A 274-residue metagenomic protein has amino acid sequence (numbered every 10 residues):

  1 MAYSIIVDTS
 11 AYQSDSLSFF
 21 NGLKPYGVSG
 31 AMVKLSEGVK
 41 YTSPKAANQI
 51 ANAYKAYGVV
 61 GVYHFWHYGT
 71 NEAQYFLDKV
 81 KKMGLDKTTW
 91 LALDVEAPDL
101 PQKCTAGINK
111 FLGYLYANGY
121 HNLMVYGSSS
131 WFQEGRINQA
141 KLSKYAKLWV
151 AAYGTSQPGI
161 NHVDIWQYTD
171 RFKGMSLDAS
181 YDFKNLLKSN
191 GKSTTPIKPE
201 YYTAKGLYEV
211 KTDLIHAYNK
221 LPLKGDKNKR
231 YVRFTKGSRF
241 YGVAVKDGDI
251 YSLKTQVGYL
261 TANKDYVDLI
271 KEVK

Functional and structural regions predicted by a protein language model:
M1-H121, Y145: Substrate-binding cleft of extracellular glycoside hydrolase catalytic domains
M1-Q13, S18, P25, S29 (+1 more regions): Functionally critical loop-and-helix segments that line ligand-binding/catalytic clefts of soluble enzyme domains
H64, G127, A152: Short beta-strand/turn micro-motifs composed of small residues that flank or help shape donor/cofactor-binding pockets
G69-N71, Y75, W131-L142: Glycine-rich, charge-decorated loop segments at or immediately adjacent to ligand/cofactor-binding or catalytic sites
P98-L100, S130-Q133, G154-P158, D170-K173 (+1 more regions): Short Gly/Pro-enriched loop/turn and capping motifs at secondary-structure junctions
Y120-Q133: Aromatic-lined carbohydrate-recognition surfaces of secreted/lumenal glycan-active proteins
P196-S252, Y259-L260, D265-K274: Beta-loop motif signature
